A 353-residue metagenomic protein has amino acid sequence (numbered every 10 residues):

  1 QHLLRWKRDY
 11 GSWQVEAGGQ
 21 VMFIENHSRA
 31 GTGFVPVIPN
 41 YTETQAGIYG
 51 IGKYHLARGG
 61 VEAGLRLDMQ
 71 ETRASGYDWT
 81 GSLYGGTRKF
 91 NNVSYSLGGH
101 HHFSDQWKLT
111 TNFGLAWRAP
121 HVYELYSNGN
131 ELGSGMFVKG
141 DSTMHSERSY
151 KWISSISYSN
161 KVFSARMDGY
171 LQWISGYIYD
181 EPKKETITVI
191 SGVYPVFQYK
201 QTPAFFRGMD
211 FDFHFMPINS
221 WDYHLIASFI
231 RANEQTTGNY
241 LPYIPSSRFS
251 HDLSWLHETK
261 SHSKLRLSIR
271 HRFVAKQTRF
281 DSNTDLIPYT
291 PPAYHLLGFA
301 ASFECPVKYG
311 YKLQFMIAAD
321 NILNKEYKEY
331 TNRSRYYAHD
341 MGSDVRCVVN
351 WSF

Functional and structural regions predicted by a protein language model:
Q1, G31-N40, Y77-G86, M136-S142 (+4 more regions): Extracellular loop and loop/strand-boundary signature of outer-membrane beta-barrel proteins
Q1-H102, K108, G114, Y158-S159 (+2 more regions): Face-selective signature of the C-terminal outer-membrane beta-barrel domain
Q1-R5, G47, K139-H145, K151 (+4 more regions): Outer membrane beta-barrel strand-and-loop segments of large Gram-negative receptors, especially TonB-dependent
H2-R8, I48-Y54, L97-H101, S154-Y158 (+6 more regions): Residues on the lipid-exposed face of transmembrane beta-strands in outer-membrane beta-barrel proteins
R8-Q14, A57-R58, Q106, V162-S164 (+3 more regions): Short loop/turn motifs that connect adjacent beta-strands in outer-membrane beta-barrel proteins
Y10-S12, V21-H27, L56-R58, L67-R73 (+9 more regions): Transmembrane beta-strands of outer-membrane beta-barrel pores
W117-R118, S175, F273-F280, F303-F353: C-terminal beta-signal and adjacent terminal beta-strands/loops of Gram-negative outer-membrane beta-barrel proteins
Y170-W173, G192-T278: Gram-negative outer-membrane beta-barrel transporters
